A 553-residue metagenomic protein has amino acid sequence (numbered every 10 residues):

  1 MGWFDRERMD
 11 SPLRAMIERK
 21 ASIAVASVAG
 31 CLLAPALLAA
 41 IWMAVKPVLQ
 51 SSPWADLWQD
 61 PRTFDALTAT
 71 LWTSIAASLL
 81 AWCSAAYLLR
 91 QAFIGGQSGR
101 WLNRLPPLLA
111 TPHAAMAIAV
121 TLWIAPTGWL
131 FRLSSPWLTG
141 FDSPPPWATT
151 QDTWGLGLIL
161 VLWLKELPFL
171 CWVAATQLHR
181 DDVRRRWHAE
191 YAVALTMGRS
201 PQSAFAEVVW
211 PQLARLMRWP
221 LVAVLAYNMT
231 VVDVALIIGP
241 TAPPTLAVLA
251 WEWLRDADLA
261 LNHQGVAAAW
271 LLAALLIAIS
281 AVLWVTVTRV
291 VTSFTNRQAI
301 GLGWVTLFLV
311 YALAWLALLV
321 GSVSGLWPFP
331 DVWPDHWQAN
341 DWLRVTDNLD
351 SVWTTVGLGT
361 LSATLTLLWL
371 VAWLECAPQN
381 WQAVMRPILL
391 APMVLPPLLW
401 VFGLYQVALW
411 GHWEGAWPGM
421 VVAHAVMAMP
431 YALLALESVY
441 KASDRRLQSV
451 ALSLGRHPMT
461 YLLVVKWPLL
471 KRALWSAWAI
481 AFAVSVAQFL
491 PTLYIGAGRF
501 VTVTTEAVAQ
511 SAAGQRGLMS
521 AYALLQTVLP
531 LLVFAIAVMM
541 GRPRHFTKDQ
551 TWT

Functional and structural regions predicted by a protein language model:
M1-R19: Short, Lys/Arg-rich, polar N-terminal cytosolic tail immediately upstream of the first transmembrane signal-anchor
W3, T288-R297, G498, G541-T553: Short cytosolic juxtamembrane segments of multi-pass membrane proteins
R8-M9, L13-R14, A194-R199, V291-R297: Membrane-interfacial, low-structure loops and terminal tails that flank and connect transmembrane helices in multi-pass
I17-L49, Q59-L178, Q212, L216-D233 (+9 more regions): Membrane-water interface segments at the C-terminal ends of transmembrane alpha-helices in multi-pass inner-membrane
Q50-L57, F329-A339: Short, membrane-interfacial amphipathic segments enriched in basic
G95-S98, H179-H188, R199-Q202, T241-P243 (+7 more regions): Juxtamembrane helix-boundary/capping and inter-helix hinge elements in multi-pass membrane proteins
D182-L213, S449-L470: Short helix-to-coil transition segments within interhelical loops that connect adjacent transmembrane helices
V232-A260, P330-V332, F489-R516, Q550: Glycine-rich helix-loop "coupling/hinge" segments at transmembrane-helix boundaries in multipass transporters
